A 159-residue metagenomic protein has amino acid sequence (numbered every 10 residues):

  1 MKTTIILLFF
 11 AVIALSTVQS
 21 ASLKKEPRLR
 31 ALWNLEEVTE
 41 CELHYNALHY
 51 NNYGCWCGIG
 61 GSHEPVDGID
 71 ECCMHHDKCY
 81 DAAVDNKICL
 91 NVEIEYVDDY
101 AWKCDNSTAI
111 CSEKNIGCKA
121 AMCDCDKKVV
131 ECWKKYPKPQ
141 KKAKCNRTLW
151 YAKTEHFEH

Functional and structural regions predicted by a protein language model:
K2-H159: Extended terminal accessory/targeting regions
